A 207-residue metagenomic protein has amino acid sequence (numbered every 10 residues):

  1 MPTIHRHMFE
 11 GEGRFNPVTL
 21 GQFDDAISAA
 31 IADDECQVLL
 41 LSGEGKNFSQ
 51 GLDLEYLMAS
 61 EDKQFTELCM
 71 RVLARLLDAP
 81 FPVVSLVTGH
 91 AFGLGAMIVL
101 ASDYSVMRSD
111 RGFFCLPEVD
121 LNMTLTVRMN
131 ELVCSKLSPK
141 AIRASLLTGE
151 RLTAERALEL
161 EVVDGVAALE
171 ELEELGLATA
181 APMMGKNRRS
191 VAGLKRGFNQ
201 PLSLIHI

Functional and structural regions predicted by a protein language model:
M1-E44, A74: Conserved CoA-thioester-binding segment of acyl-CoA-metabolizing enzymes
M1-G11, T148-M183, G193-S203: Amphipathic alpha-helical segments at domain termini/boundaries
T3, E35, S42-R75: Glycine- (often His-adjacent) and acidic-residue-rich active-site loop that binds/positions the CoA thioester
L41, I98-L100, A157, G176: Hydrophobic/aromatic residues within transmembrane alpha-helices of multi-pass small-molecule transporters
V83, S105-V106, V166: Short, well-ordered beta-strand core segments
L86-F92, S145-E150: Glycine-rich beta-to-alpha transition loops that act as phosphate-gripper elements at the mouths of alpha/beta enzyme
F92-S145, T179: CoA-thioester-processing core
I205-I207: Conserved small/polar residues in nucleotide/adenosyl-binding loops
